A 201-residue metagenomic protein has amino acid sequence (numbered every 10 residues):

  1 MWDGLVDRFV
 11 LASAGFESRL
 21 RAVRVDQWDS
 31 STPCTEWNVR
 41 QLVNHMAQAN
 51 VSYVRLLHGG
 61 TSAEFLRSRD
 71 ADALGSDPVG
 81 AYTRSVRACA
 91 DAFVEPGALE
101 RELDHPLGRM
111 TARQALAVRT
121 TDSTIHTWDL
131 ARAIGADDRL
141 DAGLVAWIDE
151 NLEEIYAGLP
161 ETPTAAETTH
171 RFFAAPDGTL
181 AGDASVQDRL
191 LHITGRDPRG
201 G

Functional and structural regions predicted by a protein language model:
M1-R8, G15, A22-T35, R55-R67 (+4 more regions): Structured surface interface patches that mediate subunit assembly and partner/cofactor docking
L42: N-terminal cationic and glycine-rich segments that engage phosphates or anionic surfaces
H45-M46: Glycine-rich loop at the start of a catalytic domain that most often binds anionic cofactors/ligands
A92: Extracellular glycan-interaction surfaces
